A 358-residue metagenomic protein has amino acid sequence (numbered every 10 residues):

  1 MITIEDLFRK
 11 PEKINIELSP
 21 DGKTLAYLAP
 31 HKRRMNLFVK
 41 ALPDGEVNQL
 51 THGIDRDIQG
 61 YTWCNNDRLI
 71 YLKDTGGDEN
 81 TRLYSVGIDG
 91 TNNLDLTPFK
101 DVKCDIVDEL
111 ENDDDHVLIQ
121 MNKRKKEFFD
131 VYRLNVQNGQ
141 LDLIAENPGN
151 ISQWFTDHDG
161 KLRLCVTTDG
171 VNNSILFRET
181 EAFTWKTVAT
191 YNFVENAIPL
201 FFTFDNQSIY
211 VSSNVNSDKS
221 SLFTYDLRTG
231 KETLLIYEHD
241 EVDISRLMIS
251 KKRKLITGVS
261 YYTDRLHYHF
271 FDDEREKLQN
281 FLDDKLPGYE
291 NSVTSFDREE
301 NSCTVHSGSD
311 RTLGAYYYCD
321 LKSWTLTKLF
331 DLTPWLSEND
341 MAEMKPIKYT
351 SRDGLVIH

Functional and structural regions predicted by a protein language model:
M1-I4, F8-N15, P20, T24 (+4 more regions): Peripheral, non-catalytic segments that deliver or gate enzyme domains
